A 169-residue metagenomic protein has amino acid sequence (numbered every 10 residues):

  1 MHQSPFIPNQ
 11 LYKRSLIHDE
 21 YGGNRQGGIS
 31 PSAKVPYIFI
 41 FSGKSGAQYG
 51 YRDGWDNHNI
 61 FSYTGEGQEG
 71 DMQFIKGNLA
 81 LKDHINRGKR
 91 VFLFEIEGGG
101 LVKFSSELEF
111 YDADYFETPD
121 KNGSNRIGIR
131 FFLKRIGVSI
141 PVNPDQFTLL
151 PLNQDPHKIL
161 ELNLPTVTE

Functional and structural regions predicted by a protein language model:
M1-V35, G100-S105, F110-E169: Contiguous surface segments at macromolecular interaction interfaces
H2-V102: Acidic, glycine-rich low-complexity segments with interspersed aromatic residues
